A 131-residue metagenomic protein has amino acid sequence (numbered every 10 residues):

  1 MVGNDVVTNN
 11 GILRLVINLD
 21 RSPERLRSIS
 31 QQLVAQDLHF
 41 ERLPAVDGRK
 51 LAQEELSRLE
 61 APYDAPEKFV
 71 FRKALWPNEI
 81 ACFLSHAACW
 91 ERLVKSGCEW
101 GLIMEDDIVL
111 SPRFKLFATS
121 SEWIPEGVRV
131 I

Functional and structural regions predicted by a protein language model:
V2-M104, I108-I131: An acidic/histidine-cluster motif and surrounding catalytic segment that typifies divalent-metal-assisted enzyme active
